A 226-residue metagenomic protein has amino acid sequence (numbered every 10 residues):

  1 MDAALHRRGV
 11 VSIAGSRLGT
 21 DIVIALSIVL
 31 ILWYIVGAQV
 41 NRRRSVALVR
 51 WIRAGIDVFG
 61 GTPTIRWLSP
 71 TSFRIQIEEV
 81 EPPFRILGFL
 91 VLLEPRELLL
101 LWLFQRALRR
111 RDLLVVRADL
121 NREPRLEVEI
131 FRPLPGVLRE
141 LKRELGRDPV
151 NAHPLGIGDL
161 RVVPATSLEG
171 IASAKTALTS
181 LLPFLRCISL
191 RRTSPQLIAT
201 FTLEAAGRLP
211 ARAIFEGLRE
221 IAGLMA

Functional and structural regions predicted by a protein language model:
H6-G55: N-terminal signal-anchor transmembrane alpha helix of single-pass membrane proteins, serving as the membrane-anchoring
T20-L32, T62-S72, L145-D148: N-terminal short leaders/motifs
V36-R109: N-terminal topogenic membrane-targeting module
A47-A54, S180, E216, E220: Charged/polar, solvent-exposed surface patches and flexible loops
A54-G61, P183, L190, G223-A226: Generic surface-pattern signal
P83-A213: Structured extramembrane domains adjacent to transmembrane segments
A211-A226: Short amphipathic C-terminal alpha-helix that caps PH/PH-like domains
